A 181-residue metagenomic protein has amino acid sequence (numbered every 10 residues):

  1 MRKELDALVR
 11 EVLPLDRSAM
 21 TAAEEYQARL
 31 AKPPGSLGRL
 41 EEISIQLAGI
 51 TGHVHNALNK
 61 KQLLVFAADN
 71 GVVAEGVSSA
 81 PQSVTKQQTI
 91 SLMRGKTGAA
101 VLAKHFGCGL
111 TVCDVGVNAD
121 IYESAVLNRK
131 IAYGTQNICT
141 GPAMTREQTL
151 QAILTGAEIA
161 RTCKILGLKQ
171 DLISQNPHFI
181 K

Functional and structural regions predicted by a protein language model:
M1-K181: N-terminal loops that bind phosphate or other acidic moieties and the adjacent beta-alpha structural core
